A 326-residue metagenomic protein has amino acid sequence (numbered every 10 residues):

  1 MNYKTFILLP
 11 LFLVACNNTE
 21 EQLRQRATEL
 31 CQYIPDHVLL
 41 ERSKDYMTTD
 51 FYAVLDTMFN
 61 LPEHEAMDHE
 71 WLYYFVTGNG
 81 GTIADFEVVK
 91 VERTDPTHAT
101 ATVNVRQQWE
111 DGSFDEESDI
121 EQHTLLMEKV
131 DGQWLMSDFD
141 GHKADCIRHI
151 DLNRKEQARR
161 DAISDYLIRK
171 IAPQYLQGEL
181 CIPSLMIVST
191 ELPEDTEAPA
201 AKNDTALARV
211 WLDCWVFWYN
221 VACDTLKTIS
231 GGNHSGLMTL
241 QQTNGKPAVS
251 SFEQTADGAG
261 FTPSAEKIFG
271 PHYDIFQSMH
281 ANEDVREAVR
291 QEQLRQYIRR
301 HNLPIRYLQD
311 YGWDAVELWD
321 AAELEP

Functional and structural regions predicted by a protein language model:
N2-L9: Sec-dependent signal peptide recognition, specifically the positively charged N-region followed immediately by
V14-A15: C-terminal motif of bacterial Sec signal peptides marking the signal peptidase cleavage site
T19-Y46, N153-A172: Short, aromatic-enriched amphipathic alpha-helices that serve as compact interaction elements
L40-P96, A172-E191: Short solvent-exposed beta->alpha transition segments
V88-V91, Q122-K129, L185-E194, S235-Q241: Hydrophobic/aromatic beta-strand elements that line small-molecule binding cavities or substrate pockets in beta-rich
D95-Q107, D204-A222: A short hydrophobic beta-strand element
P96-R160, S250-P326: Low-complexity, intrinsically disordered terminal/linker segments enriched in charged and Gly/Pro repeats
L152-P199: N-terminal "first-domain core" detector
